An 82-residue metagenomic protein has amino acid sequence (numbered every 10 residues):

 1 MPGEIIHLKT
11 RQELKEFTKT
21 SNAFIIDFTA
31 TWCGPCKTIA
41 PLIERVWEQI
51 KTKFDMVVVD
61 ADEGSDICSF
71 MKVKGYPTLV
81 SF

Functional and structural regions predicted by a protein language model:
M1-N22: N-terminal leader/targeting and pre-domain segments
E4, S21-F24, T52-D55, G75-T78: Core residues of folded domains in eukaryotic genome-function proteins
I5-T10, F28, A40-D66: Thiol-based oxidoreductase modules, predominantly thioredoxin-like and allied folds used for disulfide exchange
L14, F28-T29, M71, F82: Conserved hydrophobic/aromatic "anchor" residues that stabilize well-ordered secondary structure elements
T18-K19, E48, K72: Residue-level signal for alpha-helix termini/capping positions
K19-T31: Short active-site neighborhood of thiol/selenol oxidoreductases, capturing the structured segment around
C33-C36: Short cysteine clusters
S65, F70-F82: Structural micro-motif
